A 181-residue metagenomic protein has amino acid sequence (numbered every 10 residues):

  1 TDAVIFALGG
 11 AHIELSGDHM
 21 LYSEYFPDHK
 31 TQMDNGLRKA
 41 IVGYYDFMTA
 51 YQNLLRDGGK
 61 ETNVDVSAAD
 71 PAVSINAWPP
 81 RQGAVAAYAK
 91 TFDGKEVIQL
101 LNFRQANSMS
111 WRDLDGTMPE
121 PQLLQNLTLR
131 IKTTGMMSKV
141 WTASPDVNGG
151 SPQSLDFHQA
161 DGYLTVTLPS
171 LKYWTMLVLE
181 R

Functional and structural regions predicted by a protein language model:
T1-N63, F92-G94, Q99, R104: Aromatic/acidic polysaccharide-binding cleft in carbohydrate-active enzymes
A3, V73-G135, T175: Carbohydrate-binding surface patches
A7-I13, I131-S138: Structural alpha-beta junctions
S16-G17, L100-N102, T133, S144 (+2 more regions): Active-site proximal loops enriched in glycine and acidic residues that flank catalytic Cys/His/Asp and coordinate
M20-E24, Q105-S108, G149-G150, W174: Flexible loop/turn segments at secondary-structure boundaries
K60-Y88, V140-G149: Catalytic beta-strand/loop cores that center a nucleophilic Ser/Cys/Thr and support acyl-enzyme chemistry
K139-L164: Solvent-exposed beta-strand/loop surfaces of large extracellular or lumenal domains
A160-R181: C-terminal beta-strand-rich structural cap/linker in extracellular carbohydrate-active enzymes
